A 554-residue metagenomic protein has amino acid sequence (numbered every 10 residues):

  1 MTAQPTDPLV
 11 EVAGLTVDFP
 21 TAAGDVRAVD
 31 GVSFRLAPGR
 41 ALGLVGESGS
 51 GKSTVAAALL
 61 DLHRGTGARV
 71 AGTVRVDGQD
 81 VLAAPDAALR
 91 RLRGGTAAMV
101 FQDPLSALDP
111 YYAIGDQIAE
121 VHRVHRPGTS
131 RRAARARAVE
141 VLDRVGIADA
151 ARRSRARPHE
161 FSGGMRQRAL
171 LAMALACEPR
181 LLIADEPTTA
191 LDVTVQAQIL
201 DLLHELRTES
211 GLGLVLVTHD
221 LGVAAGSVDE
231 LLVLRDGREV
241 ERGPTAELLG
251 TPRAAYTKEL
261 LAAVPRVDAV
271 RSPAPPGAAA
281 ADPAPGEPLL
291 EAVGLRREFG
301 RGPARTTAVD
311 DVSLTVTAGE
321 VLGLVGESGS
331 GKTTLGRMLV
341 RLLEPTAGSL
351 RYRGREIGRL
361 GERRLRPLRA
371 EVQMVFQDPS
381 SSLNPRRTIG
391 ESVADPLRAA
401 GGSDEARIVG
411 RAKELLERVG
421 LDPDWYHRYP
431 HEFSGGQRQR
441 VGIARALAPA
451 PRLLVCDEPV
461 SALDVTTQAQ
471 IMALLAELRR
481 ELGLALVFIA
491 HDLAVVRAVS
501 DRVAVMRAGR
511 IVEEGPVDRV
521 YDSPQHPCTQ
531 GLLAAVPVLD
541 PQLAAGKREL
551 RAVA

Functional and structural regions predicted by a protein language model:
M1-V267, P275-A554: ABC transporter nucleotide-binding domains
